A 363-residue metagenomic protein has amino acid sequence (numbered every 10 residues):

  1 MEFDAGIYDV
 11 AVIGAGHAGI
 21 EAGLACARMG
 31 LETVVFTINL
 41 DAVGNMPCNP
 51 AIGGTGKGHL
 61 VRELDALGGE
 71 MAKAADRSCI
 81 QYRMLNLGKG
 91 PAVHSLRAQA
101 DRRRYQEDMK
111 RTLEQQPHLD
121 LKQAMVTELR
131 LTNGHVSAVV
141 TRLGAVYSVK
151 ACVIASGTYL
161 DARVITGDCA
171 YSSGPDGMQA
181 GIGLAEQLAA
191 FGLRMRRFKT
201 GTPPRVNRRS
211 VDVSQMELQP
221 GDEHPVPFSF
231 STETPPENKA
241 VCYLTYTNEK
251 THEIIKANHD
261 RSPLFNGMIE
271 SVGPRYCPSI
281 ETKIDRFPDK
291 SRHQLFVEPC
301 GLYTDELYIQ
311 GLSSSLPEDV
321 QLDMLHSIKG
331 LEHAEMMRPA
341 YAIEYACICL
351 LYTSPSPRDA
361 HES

Functional and structural regions predicted by a protein language model:
G6-A15: Beta1/beta-strand and adjacent pyrophosphate-binding region of the FAD-binding site in flavoprotein oxidoreductases
I7, L24-E128, T132, L143 (+5 more regions): Conserved N-terminal/central alpha/beta ligand/cofactor-binding core
G19: N-terminal Rossmann-fold NAD(P) dinucleotide-binding loop
S156-G167, H293-D305: Residues forming anionic-ligand binding surfaces in small-molecule and nucleic-acid pockets of primarily soluble enzymes
Q187-R196, T251-I269, S313-A340: Flavin-binding catalytic cores
G201-R208, K256-A257, G267-S279, M337-C349: Flavin (FAD/FMN) cofactor-binding core of flavoprotein oxidoreductases
Q215-G301: Long, low-complexity segments enriched in small/aliphatic residues
Y352-P357: Conserved small/polar residues in nucleotide/adenosyl-binding loops
